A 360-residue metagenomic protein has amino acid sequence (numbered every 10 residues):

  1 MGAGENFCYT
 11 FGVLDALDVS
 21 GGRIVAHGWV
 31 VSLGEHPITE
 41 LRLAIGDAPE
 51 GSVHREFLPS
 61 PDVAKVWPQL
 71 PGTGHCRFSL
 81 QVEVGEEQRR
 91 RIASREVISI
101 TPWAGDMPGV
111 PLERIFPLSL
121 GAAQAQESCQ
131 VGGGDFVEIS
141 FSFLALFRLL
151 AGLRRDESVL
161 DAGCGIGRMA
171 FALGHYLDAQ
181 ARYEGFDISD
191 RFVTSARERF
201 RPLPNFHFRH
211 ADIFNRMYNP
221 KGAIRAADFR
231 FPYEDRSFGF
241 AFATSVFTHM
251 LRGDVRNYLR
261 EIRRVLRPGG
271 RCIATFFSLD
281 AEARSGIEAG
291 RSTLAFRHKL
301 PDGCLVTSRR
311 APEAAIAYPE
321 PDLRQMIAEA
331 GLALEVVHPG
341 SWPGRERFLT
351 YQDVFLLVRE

Functional and structural regions predicted by a protein language model:
M1-L118: Basic, ligand-binding patches in group-transfer machinery, especially extracytoplasmic/periplasmic segments
E113-L150, I166-L173, Q180-R230, R271-E360: Class I (Rossmann-like) S-adenosyl-L-methionine-dependent methyltransferase catalytic domain, capturing the SAM-binding
D156-G165: Conserved class I S-adenosyl-L-methionine
S158, G270-R271: Short glycine-centered segments of the SAM/dcSAM-binding site in methyltransferase folds
F242: A conserved beta-strand element that flanks and buttresses the S-adenosyl-L-methionine
S245-V246: Short catalytic micro-motifs in class I SAM-dependent methyltransferases
L251-R252: Helix-capping/helix-break motifs at membrane-protein junctions, especially on the cytosolic side just before or after
R256-P268: A short glycine-rich, Lys/Arg-flanked "PGG" loop and its adjoining helix->strand segment in the class I
